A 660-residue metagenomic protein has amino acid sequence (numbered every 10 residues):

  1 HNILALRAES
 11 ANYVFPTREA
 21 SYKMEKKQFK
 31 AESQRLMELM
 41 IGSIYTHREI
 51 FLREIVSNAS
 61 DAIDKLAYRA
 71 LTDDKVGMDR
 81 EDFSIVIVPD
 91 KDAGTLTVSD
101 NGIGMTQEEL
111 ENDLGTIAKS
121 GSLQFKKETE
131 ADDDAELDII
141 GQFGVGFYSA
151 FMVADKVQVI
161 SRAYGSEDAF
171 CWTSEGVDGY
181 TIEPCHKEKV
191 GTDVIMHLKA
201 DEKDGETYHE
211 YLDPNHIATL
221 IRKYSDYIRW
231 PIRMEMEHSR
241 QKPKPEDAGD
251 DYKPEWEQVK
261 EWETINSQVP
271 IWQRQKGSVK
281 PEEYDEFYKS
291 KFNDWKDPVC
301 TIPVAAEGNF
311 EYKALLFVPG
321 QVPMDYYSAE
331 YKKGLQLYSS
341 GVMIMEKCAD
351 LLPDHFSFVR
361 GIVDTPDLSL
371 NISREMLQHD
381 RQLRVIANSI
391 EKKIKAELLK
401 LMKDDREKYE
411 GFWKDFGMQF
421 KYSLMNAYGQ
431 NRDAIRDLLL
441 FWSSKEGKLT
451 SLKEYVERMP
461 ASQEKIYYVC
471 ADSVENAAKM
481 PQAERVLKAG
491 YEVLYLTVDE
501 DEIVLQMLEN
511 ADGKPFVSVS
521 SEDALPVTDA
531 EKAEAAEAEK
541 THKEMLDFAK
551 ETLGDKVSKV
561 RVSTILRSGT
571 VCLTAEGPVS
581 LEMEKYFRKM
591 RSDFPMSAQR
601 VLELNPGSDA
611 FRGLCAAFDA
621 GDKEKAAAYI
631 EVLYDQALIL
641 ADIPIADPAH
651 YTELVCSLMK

Functional and structural regions predicted by a protein language model:
H1-L4, F15, G577, M590: Long, low-complexity, tandem-repeat intrinsically disordered regions
I3, S10-Y211, T219, K242: GHKL (Bergerat-fold) ATPase N-terminal catalytic module, capturing the glycine-rich phosphate-binding loop and acidic
A5, P16, I271-Q273: Intrinsic disorder/low-complexity segments, especially N-terminal tails and targeting/processing regions
L6-E9, P254: Compositionally biased, low-complexity intrinsically disordered regions
I139, I160-G179, K199-K660: GHKL/Bergerat-fold ATPase module in large chromosome/replication-associated machines
